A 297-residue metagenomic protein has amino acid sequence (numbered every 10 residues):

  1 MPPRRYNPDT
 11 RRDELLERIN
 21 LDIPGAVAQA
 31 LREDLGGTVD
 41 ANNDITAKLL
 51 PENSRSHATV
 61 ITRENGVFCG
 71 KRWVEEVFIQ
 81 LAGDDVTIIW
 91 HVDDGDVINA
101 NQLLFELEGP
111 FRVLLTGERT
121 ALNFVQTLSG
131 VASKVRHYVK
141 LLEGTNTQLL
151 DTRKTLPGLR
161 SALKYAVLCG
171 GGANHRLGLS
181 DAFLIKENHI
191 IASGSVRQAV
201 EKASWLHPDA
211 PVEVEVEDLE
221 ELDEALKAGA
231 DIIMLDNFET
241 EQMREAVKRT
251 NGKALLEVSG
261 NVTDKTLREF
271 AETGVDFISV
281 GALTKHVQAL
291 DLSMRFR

Functional and structural regions predicted by a protein language model:
P2-A228, I232, R244-R249, L255-E257 (+3 more regions): Acidic/glycine-rich phosphate/pyrophosphate-binding loops and surrounding catalytic core that coordinate Mg2+
N237, G260, A282: Short secondary-structure boundary segments
S293-R297: Active-site loop ensemble at the mouth of alpha/beta enzyme cores that anchors a bound cofactor
